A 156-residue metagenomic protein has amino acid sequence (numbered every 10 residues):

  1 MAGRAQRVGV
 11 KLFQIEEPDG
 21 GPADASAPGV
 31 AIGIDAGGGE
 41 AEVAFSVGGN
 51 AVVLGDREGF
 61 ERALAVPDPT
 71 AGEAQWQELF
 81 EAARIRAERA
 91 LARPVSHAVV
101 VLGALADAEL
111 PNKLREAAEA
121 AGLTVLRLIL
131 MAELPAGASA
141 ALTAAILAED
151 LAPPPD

Functional and structural regions predicted by a protein language model:
M1-A2: N-terminal amphipathic/basic-hydrophobic helices that include classical n-h-c signal peptides and signal-anchor
A5-L54, A136-D156: Gly/Thr-rich phosphate-binding beta-strand-loop-beta motif of the actin/hexokinase/Hsp70
P28-L102, A106-L126: Conserved phosphate-binding loops in N-terminal lobes of ATP-dependent enzymes of the actin/Hsp70/sugar-kinase
E119-A141: Conserved phosphate-binding/catalytic loops in two-lobed NTP-binding clefts
